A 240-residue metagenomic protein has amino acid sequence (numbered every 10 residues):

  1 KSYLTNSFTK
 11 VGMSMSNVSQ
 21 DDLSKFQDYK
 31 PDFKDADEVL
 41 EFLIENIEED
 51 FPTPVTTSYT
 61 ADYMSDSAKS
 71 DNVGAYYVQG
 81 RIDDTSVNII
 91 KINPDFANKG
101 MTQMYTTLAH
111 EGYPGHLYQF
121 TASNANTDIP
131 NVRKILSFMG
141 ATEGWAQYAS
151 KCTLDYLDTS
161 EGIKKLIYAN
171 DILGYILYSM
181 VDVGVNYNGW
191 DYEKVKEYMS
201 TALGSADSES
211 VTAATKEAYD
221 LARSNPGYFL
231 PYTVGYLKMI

Functional and structural regions predicted by a protein language model:
K1-I240: N-terminal maturation segment of proteins
